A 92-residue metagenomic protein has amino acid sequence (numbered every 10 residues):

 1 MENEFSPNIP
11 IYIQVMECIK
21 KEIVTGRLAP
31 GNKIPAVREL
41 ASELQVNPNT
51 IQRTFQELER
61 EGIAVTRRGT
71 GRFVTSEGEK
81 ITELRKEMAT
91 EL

Functional and structural regions predicted by a protein language model:
M1-K33, E39, E83-T90: Extreme N-terminal segment that seeds HTH/winged-HTH DNA-binding domains in transcriptional regulators
V24, A29, R60, R67-G69: Short glycine/serine/threonine-biased micro-segments
I34, I63-V74, G78: Short, Lys/Arg-rich nucleic-acid/phosphate-binding segment
I34-V65: N-terminal helix-turn-helix
L44, G78-E79: Short secondary-structure transition/capping segments
R53-Q56, R85-K86, L92: Short, low-complexity, polar/charged sequence segments that are solvent-exposed and flexible
